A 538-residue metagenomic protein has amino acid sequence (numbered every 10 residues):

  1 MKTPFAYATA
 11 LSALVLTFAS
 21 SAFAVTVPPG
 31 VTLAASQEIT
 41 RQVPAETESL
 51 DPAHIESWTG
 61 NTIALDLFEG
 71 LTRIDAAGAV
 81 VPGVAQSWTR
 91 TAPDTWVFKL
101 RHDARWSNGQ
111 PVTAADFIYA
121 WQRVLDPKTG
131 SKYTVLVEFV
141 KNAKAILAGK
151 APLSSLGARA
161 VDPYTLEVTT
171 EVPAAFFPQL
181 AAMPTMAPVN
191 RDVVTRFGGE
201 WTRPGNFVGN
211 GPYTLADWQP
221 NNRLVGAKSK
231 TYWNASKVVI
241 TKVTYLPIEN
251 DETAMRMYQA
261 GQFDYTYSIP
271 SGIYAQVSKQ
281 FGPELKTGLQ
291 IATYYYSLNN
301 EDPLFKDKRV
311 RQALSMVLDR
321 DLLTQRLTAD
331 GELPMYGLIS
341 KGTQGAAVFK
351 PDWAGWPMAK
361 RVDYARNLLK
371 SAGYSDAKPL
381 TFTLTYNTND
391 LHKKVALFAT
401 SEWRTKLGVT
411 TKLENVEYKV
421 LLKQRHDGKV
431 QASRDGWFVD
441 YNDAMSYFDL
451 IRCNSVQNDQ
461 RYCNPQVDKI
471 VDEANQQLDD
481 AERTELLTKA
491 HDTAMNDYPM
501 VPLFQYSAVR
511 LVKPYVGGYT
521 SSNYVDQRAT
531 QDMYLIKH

Functional and structural regions predicted by a protein language model:
V25-V27, T32, V97, R159 (+5 more regions): Extracytoplasmic/peripheral linker and loop segments enriched in polar/acidic and small residues with frequent Thr/Pro
R41, P220, V362, R366-V439 (+3 more regions): Ligand/substrate-recognition segments at binding pockets and active sites
Q42-P93, N206-G209: N-terminal lobe/hinge region of extracytoplasmic solute-binding protein
A79, G149, R159, P163-Y164 (+5 more regions): Gly/Pro-rich hinge or "lid" segments in bacterial periplasmic/extracellular proteins
T89, K99, I118, L125 (+1 more regions): Surface-exposed binding/hinge segments that line and control ligand-binding clefts or catalytic entry sites
A216-A227, T244-D302, Q325-R326, P334: Extracellular/periplasmic solute-recognition and catalytic clefts
L333-S371, N389-K394: Structural transition elements
R510-H538: Long beta-strand-rich cores associated with HINT superfamily self-processing modules
